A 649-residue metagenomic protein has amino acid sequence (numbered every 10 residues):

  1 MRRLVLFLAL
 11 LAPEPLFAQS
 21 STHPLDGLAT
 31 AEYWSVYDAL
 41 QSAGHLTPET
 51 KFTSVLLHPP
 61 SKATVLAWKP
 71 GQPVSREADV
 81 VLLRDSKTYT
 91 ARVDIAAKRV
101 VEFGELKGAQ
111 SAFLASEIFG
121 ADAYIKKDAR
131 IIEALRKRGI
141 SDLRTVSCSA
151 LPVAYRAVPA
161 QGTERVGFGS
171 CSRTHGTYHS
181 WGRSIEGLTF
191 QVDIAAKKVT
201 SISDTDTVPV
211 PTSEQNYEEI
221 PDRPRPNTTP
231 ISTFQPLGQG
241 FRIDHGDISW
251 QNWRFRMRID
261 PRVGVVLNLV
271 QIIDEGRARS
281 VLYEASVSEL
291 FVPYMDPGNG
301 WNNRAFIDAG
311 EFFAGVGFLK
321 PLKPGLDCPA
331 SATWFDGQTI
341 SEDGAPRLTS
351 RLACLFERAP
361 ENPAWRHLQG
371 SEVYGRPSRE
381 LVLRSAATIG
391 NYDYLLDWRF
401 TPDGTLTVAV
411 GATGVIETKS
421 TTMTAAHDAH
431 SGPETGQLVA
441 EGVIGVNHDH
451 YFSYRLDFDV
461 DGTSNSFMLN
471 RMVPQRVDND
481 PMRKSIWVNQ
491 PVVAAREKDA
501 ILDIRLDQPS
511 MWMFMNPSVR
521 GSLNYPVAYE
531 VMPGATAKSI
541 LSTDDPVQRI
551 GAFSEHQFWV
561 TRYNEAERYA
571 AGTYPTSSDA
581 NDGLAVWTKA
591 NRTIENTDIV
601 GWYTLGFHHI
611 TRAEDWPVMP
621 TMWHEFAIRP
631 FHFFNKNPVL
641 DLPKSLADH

Functional and structural regions predicted by a protein language model:
V5-P15: Bacterial N-terminal signal peptides
E14-L16, S20, P60: Generic low-complexity segments that are intrinsically disordered, proline-rich and/or Lys/Arg-biased
Q19, I95, V100, G104-F113 (+6 more regions): Extended effector regions of multi-domain proteins
S20, L25-G27, S35, P73-E77 (+2 more regions): Interaction-mediating elements
P24-L66, L114-R156: Short, non-transmembrane alpha-helical segments in secretory-pathway proteins
T47-A96, D142-D193, L383: Exposed beta-strand-loop-beta-strand "reactive/processing" segments of non-cytosolic proteins
D85-E133: Hydrophobic or amphipathic alpha-helical targeting/insertion segments
